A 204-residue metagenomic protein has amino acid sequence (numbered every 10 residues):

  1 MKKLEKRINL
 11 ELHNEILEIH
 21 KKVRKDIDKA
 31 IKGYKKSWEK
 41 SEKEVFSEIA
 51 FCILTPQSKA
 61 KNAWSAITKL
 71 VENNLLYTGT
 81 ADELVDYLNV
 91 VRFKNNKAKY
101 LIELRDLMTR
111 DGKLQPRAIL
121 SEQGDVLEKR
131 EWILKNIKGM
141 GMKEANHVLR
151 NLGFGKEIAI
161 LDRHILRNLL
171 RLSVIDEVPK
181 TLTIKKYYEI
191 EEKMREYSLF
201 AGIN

Functional and structural regions predicted by a protein language model:
M1-S37, A98, K113-S121, V126-E131 (+1 more regions): C-terminal accessory module of base-excision DNA glycosylases/AP lyases that mediates lesion recognition and DNA
M1-V90: Structure-specific DNA junction-binding interface
E42-F51, A63, A98-L101, A145 (+2 more regions): Short runs of predominantly hydrophobic/aromatic residues within well-ordered alpha helices that form helix-helix
V45-I53, A66-K69, E83, K129-W132 (+4 more regions): A general alpha-helix detector
L54-K59, N89, F93, G153-E157 (+1 more regions): Amphipathic alpha-helical interaction elements
P56, K69, L107, N151 (+1 more regions): Active-site catalytic microenvironments for nucleophilic, acid-base chemistry
K61-S65, G79, N96, K143 (+1 more regions): Alpha-helix N-cap and coil->helix boundary residues
I67-K138: Alpha-helical ds-nucleic-acid-binding substructure associated with the helix-hairpin-helix region of base-excision DNA
